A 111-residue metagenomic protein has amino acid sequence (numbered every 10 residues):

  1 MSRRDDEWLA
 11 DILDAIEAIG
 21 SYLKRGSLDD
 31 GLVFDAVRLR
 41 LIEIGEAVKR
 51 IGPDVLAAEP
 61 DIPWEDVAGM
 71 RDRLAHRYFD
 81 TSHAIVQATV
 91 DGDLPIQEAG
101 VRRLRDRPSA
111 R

Functional and structural regions predicted by a protein language model:
M1-R111: Solvent-exposed interaction patches of small proteins and small membrane subunits
